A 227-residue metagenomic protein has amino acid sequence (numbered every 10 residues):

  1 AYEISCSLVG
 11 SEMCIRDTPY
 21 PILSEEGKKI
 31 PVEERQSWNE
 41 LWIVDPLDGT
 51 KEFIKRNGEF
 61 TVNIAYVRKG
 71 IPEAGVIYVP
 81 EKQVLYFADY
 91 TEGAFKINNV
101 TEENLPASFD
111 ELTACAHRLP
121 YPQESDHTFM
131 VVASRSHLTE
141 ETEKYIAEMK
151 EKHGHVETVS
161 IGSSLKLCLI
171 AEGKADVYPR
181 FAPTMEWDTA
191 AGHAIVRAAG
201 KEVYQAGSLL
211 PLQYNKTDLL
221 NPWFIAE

Functional and structural regions predicted by a protein language model:
A1-G10, C14-I15: Single conserved hydrophobic/aromatic residue that forms the stacking wall/gate of nucleotide- or nucleobase-binding
S11-E12, R16-W42: N-terminal assembly/interaction segments in proteins that build large macromolecular machines
R16, I22, T50, V79 (+4 more regions): Residue-level signal for inorganic ion chemistry
R35-N98, P106: DPxDG-like acidic metal-binding loop motif
N39-L41, E73, F129, V156 (+1 more regions): Conserved acidic residues
L105-A107, L112, E143-K152, V159 (+1 more regions): Oxyanion/phosphate-interacting regions
A114-T142, E148, K152-S160: Short loop->beta-strand "edge-of-pocket" segments that line small-molecule binding or catalytic clefts across diverse
